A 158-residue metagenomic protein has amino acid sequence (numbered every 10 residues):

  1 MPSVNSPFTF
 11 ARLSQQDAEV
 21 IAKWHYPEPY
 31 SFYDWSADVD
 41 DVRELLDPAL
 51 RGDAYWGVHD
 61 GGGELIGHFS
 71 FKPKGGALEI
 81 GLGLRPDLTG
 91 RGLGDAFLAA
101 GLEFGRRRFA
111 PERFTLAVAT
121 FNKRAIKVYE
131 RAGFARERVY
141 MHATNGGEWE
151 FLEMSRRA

Functional and structural regions predicted by a protein language model:
M1-V4: Short acidic N-proximal helix/loop "leader" segments that mark the beginning of a domain or an inter-domain linker
P7-F8: Extreme N-terminal starter segment of soluble prokaryotic enzymes
R12-A18, K23-T89, L98, F104-R108 (+1 more regions): Acetyl-CoA-dependent GNAT
K74, G92-G94, E103-G105, L116 (+1 more regions): Amphipathic, positively biased hydrophobic alpha-helical segments used for protein targeting and membrane insertion
G75, E79, G92, A96 (+3 more regions): Residues at secondary-structure transition points
L82-A99, A119-K127, R131: Conserved glycine-rich acetyl-CoA-binding loop
P111-I126, R131-A158: C-terminal "cap" of GNAT-fold acetyltransferases
